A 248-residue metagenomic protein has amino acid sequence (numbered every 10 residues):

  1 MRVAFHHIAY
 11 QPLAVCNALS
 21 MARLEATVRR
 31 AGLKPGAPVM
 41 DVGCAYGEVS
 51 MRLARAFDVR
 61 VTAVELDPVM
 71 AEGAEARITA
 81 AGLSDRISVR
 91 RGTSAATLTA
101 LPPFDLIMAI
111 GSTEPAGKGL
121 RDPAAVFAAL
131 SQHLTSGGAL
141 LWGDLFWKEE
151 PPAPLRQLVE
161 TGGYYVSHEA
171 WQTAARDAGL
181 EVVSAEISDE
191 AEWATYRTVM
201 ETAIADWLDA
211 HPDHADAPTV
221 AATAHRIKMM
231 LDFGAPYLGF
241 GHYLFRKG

Functional and structural regions predicted by a protein language model:
I8-E25: Conserved SAM-binding loop and adjacent beta-strand
G47-M51: Glycine-rich SAM-binding Motif I of class I
R52-A96: Class I SAM-dependent methyltransferase SAM/SAH-binding core
L98-I107: A short acidic, Gly/Pro-enriched loop at the edge of an enzyme's catalytic core that lines a small-molecule cofactor
L106-R121: A short SAM/SAH-binding and catalytic strip from SAM-dependent methyltransferases
A124-A139: A short glycine-rich, Lys/Arg-flanked "PGG" loop and its adjoining helix->strand segment in the class I
W142-G162: Short, glycine-/aromatic-enriched active-site segment of Class I SAM-dependent methyltransferases
E186-G248: Conserved Class I S-adenosyl-L-methionine
